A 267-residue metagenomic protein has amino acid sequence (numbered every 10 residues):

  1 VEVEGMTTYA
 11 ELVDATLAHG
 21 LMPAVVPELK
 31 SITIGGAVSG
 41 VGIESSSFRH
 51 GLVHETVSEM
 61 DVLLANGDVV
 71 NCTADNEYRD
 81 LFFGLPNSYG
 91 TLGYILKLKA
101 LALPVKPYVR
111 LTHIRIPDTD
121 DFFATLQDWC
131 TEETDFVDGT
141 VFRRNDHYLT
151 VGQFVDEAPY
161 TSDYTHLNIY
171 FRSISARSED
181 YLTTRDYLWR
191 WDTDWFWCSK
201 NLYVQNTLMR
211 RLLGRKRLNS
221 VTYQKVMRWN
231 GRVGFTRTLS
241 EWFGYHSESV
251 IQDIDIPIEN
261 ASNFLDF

Functional and structural regions predicted by a protein language model:
V1-F267: Noncatalytic alpha-helical scaffold of FAD-dependent oxidoreductases
